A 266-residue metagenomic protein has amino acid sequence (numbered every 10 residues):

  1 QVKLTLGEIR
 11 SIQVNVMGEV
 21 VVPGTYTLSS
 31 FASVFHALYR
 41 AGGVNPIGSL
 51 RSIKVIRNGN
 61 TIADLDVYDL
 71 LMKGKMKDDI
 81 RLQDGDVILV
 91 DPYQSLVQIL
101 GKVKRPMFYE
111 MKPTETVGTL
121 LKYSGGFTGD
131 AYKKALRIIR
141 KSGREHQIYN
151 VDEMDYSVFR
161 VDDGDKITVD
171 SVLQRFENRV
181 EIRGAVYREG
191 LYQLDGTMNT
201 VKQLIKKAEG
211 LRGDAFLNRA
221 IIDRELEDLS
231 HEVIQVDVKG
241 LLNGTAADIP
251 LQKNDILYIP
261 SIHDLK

Functional and structural regions predicted by a protein language model:
Q1-K266: Ser/Thr/Pro/Gly-biased, low-complexity, turn-/loop-rich segments that often occur immediately after N-terminal
